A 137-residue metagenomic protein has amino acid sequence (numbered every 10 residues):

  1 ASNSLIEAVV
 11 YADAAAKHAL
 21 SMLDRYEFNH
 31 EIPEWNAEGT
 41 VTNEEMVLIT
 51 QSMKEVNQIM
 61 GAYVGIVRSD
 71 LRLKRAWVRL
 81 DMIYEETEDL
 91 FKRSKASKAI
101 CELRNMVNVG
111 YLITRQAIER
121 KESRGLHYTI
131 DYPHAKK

Functional and structural regions predicted by a protein language model:
A1-K137: Glycine- and aromatic-enriched mobile tails/lids
